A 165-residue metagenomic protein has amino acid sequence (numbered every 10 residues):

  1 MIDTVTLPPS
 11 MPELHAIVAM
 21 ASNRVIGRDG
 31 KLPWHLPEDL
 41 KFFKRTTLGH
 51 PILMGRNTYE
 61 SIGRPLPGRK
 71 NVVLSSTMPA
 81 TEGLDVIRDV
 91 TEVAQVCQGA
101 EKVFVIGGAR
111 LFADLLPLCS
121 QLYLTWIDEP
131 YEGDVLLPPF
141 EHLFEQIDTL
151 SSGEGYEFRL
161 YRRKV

Functional and structural regions predicted by a protein language model:
M1-E13, K164-V165: Short, low-complexity, intrinsically disordered N-terminal peptides in bacterial proteins
L14-P51, R56-V165: Flexible, gly/pro- and Lys/Arg-enriched active-site loops
